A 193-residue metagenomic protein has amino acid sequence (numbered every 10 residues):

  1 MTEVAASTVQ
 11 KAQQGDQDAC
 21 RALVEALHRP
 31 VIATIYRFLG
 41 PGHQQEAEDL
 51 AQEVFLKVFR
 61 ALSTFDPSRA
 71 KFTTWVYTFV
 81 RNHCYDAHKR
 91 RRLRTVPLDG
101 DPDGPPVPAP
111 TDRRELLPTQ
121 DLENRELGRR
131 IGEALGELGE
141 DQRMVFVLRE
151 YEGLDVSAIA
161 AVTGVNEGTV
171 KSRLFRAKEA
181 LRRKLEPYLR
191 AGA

Functional and structural regions predicted by a protein language model:
Q13-Q14, R37-G42, E53-A70, R90-R92: Sigma70-family region 2
Q14-A22, I32-E53, E167, A191-A193: Short, charged helix-capping/linker segments at alpha-helix termini
P41-G42, R130-E133, A161-E167, E179-A193: C-terminal edge and immediately downstream basic/flexible tail or linker adjoining helix-turn-helix-like DNA-binding
D49-L56, A70-N82: Structural recognition of an alpha-helix C-terminal capping motif at a helix-to-coil junction
R60, T64, T78-L98, N124 (+2 more regions): Arg/Lys-rich amphipathic alpha helix in sigma70-family domain 2
H88-T111, G192: Short, basic/polar amphipathic helix motif occurring as a linker/hinge flanking DNA-binding modules in transcription
G104-G136: Acidic, proline/glycine-rich intrinsically disordered inter-domain spacer in sigma factors
R129-T169: Helix-turn-helix DNA-binding module
